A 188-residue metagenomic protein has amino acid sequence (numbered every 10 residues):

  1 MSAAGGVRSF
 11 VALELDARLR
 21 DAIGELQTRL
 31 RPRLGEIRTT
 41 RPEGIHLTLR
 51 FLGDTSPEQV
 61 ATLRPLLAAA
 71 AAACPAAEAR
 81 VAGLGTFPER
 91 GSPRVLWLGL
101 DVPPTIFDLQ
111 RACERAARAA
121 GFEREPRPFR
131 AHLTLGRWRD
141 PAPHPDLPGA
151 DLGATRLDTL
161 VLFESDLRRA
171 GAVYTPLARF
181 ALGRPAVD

Functional and structural regions predicted by a protein language model:
M1-D188: Histidine-dependent nucleotide/RNA phosphoesterase domain, centered on the 2H-phosphoesterase fold with its duplicated
